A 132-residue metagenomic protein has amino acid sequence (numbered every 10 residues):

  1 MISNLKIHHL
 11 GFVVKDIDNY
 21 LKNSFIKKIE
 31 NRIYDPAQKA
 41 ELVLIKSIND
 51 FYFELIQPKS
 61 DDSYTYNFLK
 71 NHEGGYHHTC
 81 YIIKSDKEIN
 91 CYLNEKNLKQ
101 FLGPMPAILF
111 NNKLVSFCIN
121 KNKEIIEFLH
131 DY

Functional and structural regions predicted by a protein language model:
M1-Q38: Long, hydrophobic N-terminal alpha-helical segment
M1-S3, I33-Y34, E41-I48, Y52-Q57 (+1 more regions): Vicinal oxygen chelate
K6-K15, S47, Y66-E88, Y92: Vicinal oxygen chelate
D16-D18, F51, D61, S85-K87 (+1 more regions): Residues that cap or initiate secondary-structure elements
P36, S60-D62, S85-D86, I108: Short beta->alpha connector loops
I56-Y64, Y76: Short, conserved turn/kink motifs that form compact alpha/beta structural patches or helix kinks used as
D62-T65, L102-P104: Short acidic (Asp/Glu) patches
